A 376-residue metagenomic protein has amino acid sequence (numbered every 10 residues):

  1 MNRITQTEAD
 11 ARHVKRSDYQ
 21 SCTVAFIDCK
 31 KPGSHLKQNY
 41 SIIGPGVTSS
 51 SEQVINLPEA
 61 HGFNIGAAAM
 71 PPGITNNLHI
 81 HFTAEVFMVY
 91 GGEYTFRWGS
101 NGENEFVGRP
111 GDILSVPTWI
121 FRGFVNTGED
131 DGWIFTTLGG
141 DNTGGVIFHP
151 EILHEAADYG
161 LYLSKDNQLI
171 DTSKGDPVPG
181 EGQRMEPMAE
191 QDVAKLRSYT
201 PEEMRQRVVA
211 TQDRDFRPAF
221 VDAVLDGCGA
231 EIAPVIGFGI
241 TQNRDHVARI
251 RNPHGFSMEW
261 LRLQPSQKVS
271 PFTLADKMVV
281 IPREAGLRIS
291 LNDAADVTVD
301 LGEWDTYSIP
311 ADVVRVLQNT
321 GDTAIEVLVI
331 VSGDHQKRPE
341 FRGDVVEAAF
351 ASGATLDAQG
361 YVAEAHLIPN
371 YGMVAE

Functional and structural regions predicted by a protein language model:
M1-H61, L163-H254, A358-E376: A short, N-terminal "cap"/entry segment at the start of jelly-roll beta-barrel domains of the cupin/DSBH fold
N2-I4, F121-Y199, V316-E376: Double-stranded beta-helix
G46-Q53, N64-H81, T241-H246, S257-A275 (+1 more regions): Conserved short histidine dyad/triad with adjacent acidic residue
P58-F63, N76, F82-E85, N104-T127 (+2 more regions): Polyanion-binding and phosphate-handling cores
M70-P72, G108-G128, G139, Q264 (+2 more regions): Conserved metal-binding segment of the jelly-roll/cupin
T75, I80-P110, I120, F272-E303 (+1 more regions): A short beta-strand-loop-beta hairpin characteristic of the jelly-roll/cupin
E85, I113, W133-I134, M278-V279 (+2 more regions): Beta-sheet entry/capping signal
